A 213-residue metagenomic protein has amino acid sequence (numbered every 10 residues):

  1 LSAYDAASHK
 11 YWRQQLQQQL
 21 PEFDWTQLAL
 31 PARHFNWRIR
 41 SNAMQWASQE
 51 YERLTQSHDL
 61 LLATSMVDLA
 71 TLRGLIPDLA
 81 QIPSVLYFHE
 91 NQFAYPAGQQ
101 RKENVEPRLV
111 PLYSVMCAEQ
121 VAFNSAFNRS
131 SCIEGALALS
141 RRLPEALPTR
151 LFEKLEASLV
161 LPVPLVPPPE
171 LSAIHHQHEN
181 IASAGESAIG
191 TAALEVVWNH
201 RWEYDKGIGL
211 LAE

Functional and structural regions predicted by a protein language model:
L1, N124, V196-H200: Short hydrophobic "strand-cap" motifs at the C-terminus of beta-strands
L1-W12, R33-I39, K206: A short, glycine/small-residue-rich beta-strand->loop->alpha-helix junction that serves as a flexible
W12-D24: A short, Lys/Arg-enriched amphipathic alpha-helix followed by its capping loop at the start of a domain
W25-I76: Active-site donor-binding segments of glycosyltransferases and PAPS-dependent sulfotransferases
L61, P77-A97, P111-F123: Active-site proximal beta-strand in glycosyltransferases
A94-Y113, L137-L147: Nucleotide-sugar donor phosphate/pyrophosphate-binding loop at the beta->alpha transition of glycosyltransferases
A118-Q177: A short, active-site helix/loop in glycosyltransferases that binds the activated sugar's phosphate group
L165, P169, N180-K206, A212: Conserved donor-binding/catalytic core segment of Leloir-type glycosyltransferases
